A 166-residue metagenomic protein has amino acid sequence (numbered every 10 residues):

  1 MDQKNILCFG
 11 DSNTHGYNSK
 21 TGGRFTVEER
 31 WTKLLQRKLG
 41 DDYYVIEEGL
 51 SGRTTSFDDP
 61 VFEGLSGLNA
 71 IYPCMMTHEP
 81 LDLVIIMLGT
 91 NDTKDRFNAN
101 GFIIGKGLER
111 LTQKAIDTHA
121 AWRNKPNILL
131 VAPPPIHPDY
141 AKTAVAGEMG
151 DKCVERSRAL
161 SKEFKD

Functional and structural regions predicted by a protein language model:
M1-L50, S56-V61, P73-H78, V84 (+1 more regions): Serine-esterase "nucleophile elbow" of acetyl-processing enzymes
D2, L65-D166: Alpha-helical cap/lid subdomain in secreted, periplasmic, or secretory-pathway luminal O-acyl-processing enzymes
N13-T14, S51, N91, P134: Catalytic metal-binding/acid-base residues of hydrolase active sites
G16-N18, R53-D58, D92-F97, D139-Y140: A short acidic, helix-capping loop that chelates divalent metal ions and anchors anionic groups
